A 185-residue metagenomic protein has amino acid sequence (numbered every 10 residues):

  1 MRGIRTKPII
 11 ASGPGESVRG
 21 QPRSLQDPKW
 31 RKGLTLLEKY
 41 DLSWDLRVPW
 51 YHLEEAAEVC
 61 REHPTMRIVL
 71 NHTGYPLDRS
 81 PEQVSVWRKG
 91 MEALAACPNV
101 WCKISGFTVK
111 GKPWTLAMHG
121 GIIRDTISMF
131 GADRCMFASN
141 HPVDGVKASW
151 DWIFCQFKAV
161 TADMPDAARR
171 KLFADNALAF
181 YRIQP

Functional and structural regions predicted by a protein language model:
M1-L25, P142: Glycine-rich phosphate-binding "P-loop"
R2, W44, V100, D166-A167: Short alpha-helical segments used as structural interaction elements across diverse proteins
I4, L37, H72, C102 (+3 more regions): Divalent metal-coordination and catalytic microenvironments
I10-P14, P76-L77, T108, G145: Feature marks short, surface-exposed loop/turn motifs that line or immediately flank catalytic pockets and channel
E16-V18, P81-Q83, A148-W150, Q184-P185: Short aromatic-enriched loop/helix-cap "lid" or pocket-rim segments at secondary-structure transitions that line
G20-M136: Catalytic pocket-lining loop regions of alpha/beta-barrel enzymes, especially the amidohydrolase/enolase/GH5 lineages
A93, N99, G106, P142 (+2 more regions): Residue-level preference for alpha-helix termini and adjacent loops
R124-D125, M129-M136, G145-P185: Mid-to-C-terminal alpha-helical segments outside catalytic/metal-binding sites
